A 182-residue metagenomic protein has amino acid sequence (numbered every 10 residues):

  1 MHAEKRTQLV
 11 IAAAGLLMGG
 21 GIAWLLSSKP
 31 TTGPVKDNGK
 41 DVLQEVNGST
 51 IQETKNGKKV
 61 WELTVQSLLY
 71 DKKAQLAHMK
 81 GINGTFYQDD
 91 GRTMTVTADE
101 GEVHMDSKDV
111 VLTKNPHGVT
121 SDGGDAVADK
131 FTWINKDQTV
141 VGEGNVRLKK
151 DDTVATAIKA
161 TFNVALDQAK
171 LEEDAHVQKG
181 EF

Functional and structural regions predicted by a protein language model:
M1-F182: Mature-chain termini and adjacent capping regions
